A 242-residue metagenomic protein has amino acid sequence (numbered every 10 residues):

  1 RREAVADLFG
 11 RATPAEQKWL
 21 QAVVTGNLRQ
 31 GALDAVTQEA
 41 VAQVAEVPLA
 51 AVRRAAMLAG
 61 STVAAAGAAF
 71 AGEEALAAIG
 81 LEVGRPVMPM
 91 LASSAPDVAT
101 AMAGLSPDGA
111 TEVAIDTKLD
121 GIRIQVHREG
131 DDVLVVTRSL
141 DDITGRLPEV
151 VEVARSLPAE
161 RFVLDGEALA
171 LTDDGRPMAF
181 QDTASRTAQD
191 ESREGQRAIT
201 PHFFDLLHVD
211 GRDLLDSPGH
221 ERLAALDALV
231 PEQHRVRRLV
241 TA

Functional and structural regions predicted by a protein language model:
R1-T200, L206-T241: N-terminal nucleic-acid-engaging modules of covalent nucleotidyltransferase systems
